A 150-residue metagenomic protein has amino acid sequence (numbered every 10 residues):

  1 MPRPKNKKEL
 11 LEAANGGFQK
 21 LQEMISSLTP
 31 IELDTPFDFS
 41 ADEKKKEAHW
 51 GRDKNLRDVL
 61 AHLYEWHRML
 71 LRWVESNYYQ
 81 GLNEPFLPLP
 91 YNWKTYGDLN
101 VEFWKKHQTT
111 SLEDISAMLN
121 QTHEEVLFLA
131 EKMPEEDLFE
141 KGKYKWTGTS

Functional and structural regions predicted by a protein language model:
M1-R57, E65-S150: Aromatic-glycine hotspot motif
H62: Histidine-centered divalent metal-coordination motifs
